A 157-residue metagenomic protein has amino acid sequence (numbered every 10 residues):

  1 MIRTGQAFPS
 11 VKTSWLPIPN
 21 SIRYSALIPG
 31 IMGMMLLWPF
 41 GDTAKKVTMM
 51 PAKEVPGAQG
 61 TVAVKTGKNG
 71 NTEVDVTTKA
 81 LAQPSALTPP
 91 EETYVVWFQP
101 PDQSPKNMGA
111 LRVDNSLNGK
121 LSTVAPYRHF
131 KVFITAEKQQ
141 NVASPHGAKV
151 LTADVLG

Functional and structural regions predicted by a protein language model:
T4-P29: Bacterial N-terminal signal peptides that target proteins for export
Q6-A7, M34, P145: N-terminal leader/targeting segments
T13, S21, L36-W38, V95: Short, low-complexity intrinsically disordered segments
I28-L37: Bacterial N-terminal signal peptides
W38-G157: N-terminal targeting/export leaders
